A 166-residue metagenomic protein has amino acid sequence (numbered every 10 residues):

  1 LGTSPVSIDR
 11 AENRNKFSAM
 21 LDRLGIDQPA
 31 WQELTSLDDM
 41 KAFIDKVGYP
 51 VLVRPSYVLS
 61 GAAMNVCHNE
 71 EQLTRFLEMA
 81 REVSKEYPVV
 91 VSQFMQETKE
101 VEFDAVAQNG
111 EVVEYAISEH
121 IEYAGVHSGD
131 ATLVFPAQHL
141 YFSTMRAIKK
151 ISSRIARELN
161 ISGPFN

Functional and structural regions predicted by a protein language model:
L1-N166: N-terminal beta-alpha lobe that positions the nucleotide/phosphoryl donor in ATP/NTP-coupled carboxylate activation
